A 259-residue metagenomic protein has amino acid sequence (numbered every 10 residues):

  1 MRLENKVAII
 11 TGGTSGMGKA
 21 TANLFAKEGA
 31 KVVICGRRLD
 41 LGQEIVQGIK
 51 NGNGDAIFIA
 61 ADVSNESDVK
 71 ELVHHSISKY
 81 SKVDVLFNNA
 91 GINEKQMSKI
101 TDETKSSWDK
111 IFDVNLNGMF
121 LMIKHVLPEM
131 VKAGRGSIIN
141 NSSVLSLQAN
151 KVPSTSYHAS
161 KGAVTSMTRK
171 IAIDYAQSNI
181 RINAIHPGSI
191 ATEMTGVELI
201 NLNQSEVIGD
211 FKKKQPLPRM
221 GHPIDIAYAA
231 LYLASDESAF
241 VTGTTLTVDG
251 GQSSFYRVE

Functional and structural regions predicted by a protein language model:
T14-S15, R38: Conserved glycine-rich cofactor-binding loop
L39, A60-L72, K105, I224-D225: The beta1-alpha1 cofactor-binding region of Rossmann-like NAD(H)/NADP(H)-dependent oxidoreductases
M97, L231, T242-E259: Short C-terminal tail/terminal secondary-structure segment of NAD(P)H-dependent dehydrogenase/reductase domains
M97-I100, T104-F112, V207, F211: Substrate-binding pocket helix/loop in short-chain dehydrogenase/reductase
I123, S160, T168: Active-site helix of classical SDR
P128, I173-Q177, A239: Alpha-helical segment proximal to the catalytic Tyr-Lys
S143: Residue(s) in the substrate-gating loop at a strand-loop-helix junction that position the organic substrate next
